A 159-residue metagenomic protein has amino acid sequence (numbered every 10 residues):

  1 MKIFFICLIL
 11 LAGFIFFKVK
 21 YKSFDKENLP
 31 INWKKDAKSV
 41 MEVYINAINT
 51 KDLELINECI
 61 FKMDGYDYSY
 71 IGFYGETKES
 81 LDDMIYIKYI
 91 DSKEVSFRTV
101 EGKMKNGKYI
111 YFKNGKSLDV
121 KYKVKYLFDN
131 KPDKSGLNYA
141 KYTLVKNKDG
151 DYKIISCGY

Functional and structural regions predicted by a protein language model:
K2-F5, I15-T50, E58: Short, low-complexity N-terminal intrinsically disordered segments enriched in polar/charged residues
L10-F14: Alpha-helical transmembrane segments
V19, K26, N49, G75-E79 (+4 more regions): Short linear sequence elements within intrinsically disordered, low-complexity coil regions
L29-P30, S39, Y66-F73, R98-K105 (+2 more regions): Short amphipathic alpha-helical surface micro-motifs
E54-G115: Short solvent-exposed beta->alpha transition segments
E101-Y159: Exposed beta-sheet edge and beta->alpha loop/turn motif
